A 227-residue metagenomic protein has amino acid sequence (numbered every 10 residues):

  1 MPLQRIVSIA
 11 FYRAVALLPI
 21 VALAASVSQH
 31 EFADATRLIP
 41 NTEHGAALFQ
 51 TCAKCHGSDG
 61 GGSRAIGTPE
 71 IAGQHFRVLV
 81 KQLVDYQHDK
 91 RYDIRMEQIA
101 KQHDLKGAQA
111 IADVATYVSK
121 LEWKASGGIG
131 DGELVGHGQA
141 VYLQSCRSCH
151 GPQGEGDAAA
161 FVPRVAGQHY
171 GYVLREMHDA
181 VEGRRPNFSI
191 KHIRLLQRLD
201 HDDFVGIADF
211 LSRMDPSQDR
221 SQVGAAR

Functional and structural regions predicted by a protein language model:
M1-L38, V84, R213-R227: N-terminal export/targeting leaders of redox proteins
S26-F49, G62-G67, T116-V141, R220 (+1 more regions): Electrostatic cytochrome c docking/interface patches
G45, C52-S58, V114, G138 (+4 more regions): The canonical Cys-X-X-Cys-His
F49-C52, T68, F76, L143-C146 (+2 more regions): Disulfide-stabilized extracellular ectodomain repeats and their linkers
R64-E70, Y86-L121, S126-I129, A159-R164 (+2 more regions): Axial heme c-ligation environment in periplasmic c-type cytochrome domains
